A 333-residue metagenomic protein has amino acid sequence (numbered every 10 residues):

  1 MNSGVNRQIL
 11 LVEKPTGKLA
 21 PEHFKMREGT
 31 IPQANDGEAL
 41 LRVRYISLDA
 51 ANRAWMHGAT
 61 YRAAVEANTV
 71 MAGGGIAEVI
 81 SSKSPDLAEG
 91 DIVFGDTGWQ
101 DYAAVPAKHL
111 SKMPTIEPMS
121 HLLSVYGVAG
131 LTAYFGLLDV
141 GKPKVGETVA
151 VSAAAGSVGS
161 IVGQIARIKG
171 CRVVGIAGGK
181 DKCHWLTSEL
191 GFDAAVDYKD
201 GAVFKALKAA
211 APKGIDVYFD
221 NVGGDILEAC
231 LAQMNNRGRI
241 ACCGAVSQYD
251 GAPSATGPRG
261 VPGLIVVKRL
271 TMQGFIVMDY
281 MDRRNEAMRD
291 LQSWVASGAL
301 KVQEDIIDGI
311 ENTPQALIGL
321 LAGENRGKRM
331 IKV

Functional and structural regions predicted by a protein language model:
N2-G4, M278-V333: C-terminal hydrophobic helical "lid"/dimerization subdomain of Rossmann-like NAD(P)H-dependent oxidoreductases
I31-L48, M56-W99: Glycine-rich beta-strand-centered segment in the early N-terminal region that forms part of a ligand/cofactor-binding
M71-E78, E89-A153, A299: NAD(P)H dinucleotide-binding glycine-rich loop of Rossmann-like/cofactor-binding domains, especially the beta1-alpha1
F94, A150, V196, Y218-F219: N-terminal Rossmann-like NAD(P) cofactor-binding module of classical short-chain dehydrogenase/reductase
Q100-D101, G178-L186, T256-P262: Short, glycine/polar-rich helix-capping loops at beta-to-alpha or helix-loop-helix junctions that flank or form
G127-G201: Mid-domain Rossmann-like dinucleotide-binding core that forms the NAD(H)/NADP(H) cofactor-binding site
A202-K213: Short amphipathic alpha-helix with an adjacent loop that forms part of the alpha/beta core around
D225-L300, V333: Glycine-rich phosphate-binding loop and adjacent beta-alpha segment of Rossmann(oid) nucleotide-cofactor-binding
